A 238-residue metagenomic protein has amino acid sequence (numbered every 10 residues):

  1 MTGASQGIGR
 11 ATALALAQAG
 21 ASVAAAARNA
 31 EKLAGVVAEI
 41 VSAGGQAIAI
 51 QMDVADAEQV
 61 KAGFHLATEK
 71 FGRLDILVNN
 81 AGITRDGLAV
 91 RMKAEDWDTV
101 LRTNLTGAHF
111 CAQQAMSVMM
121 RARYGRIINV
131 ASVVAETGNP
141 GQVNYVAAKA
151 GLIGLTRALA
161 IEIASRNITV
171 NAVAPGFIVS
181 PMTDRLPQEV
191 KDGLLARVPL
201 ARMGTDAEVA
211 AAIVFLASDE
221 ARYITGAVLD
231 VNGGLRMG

Functional and structural regions predicted by a protein language model:
S5-Q6: Conserved glycine-rich cofactor-binding loop
R73, V78, A164, T169 (+2 more regions): Short, small/polar-rich loop/turn modules that mediate ligand/substrate recognition or access, typified
L88-A89, K93-L101, T183, L194: Substrate-binding pocket helix/loop in short-chain dehydrogenase/reductase
A112, A148, T156: Active-site helix of classical SDR
S117, I161-S165, R222: Alpha-helical segment proximal to the catalytic Tyr-Lys
S132: Residue(s) in the substrate-gating loop at a strand-loop-helix junction that position the organic substrate next
T137, R197, V214, T225-G238: Short C-terminal tail/terminal secondary-structure segment of NAD(P)H-dependent dehydrogenase/reductase domains
